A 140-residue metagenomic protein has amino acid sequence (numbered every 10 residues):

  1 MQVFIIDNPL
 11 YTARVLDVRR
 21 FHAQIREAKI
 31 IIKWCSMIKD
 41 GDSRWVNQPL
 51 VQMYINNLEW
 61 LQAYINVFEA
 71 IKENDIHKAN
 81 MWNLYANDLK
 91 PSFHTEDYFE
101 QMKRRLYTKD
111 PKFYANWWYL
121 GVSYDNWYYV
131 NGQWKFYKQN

Functional and structural regions predicted by a protein language model:
M1-N140: Expand to "…catalyze enediolate/carbanion chemistry for C-C bond making/breaking, isomerization, decarboxylation
